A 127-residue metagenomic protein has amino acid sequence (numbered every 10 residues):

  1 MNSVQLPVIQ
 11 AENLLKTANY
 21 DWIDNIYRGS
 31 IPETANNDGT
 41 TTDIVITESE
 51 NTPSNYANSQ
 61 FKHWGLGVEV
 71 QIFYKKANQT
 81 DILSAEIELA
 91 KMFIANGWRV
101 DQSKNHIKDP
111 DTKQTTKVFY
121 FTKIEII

Functional and structural regions predicted by a protein language model:
M1-Y56: Small/polar-rich, solvent-exposed N-terminal microdomains that initiate assembly or binding
P7-Y20, S84-W98: Amphipathic alpha-helical segments
A35-N37, F61, K108-T112: Sterically constrained small-residue positions within well-ordered secondary structures of folded domains
N55-F61, D81-I82: Short histidine-centered beta-strand/loop micro-motifs that create catalytic or ligand/metal-coordination sites
K62-K76, K113-E125: Oligomerization/assembly interface segments of phage tail-like spikes and tubes
A77-A85: Short, conserved charged micro-motifs
E86-I127: Acidic-leaning, charged glycine-interspersed low-complexity segments
